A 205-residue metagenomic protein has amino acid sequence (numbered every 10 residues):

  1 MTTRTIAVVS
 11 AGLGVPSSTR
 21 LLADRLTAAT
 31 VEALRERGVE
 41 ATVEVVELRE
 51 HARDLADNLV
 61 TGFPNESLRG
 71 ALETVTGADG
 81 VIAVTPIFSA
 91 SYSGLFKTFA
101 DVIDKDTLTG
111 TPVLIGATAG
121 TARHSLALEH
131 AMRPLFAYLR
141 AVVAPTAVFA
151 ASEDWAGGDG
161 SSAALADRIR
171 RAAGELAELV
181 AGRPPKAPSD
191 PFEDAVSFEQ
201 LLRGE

Functional and structural regions predicted by a protein language model:
M1-V84, A90-K97, F192-E205: N-terminal beta1-alpha1-beta2 submodule of the flavodoxin-like/Rossmannoid cofactor-binding fold
T2-S10, P112, V148-G157: A short small-residue
L22-L26, L128, A172: Hydrophobic alpha-helical membrane-association signature
V31-E36, A137, A141, G174-P185: Generic secondary-structure signature for well-ordered alpha-helical cores
E44-R53, Y138-A156: Mobile beta-alpha loop/short-helix "lid" or hinge segments that flank ligand
F63-L139: Helix-loop-strand module that forms the ligand-binding subsite of alpha/beta enzymes
P145-E205: Glycine-rich phosphate/pyrophosphate-binding loop and the adjoining helix
